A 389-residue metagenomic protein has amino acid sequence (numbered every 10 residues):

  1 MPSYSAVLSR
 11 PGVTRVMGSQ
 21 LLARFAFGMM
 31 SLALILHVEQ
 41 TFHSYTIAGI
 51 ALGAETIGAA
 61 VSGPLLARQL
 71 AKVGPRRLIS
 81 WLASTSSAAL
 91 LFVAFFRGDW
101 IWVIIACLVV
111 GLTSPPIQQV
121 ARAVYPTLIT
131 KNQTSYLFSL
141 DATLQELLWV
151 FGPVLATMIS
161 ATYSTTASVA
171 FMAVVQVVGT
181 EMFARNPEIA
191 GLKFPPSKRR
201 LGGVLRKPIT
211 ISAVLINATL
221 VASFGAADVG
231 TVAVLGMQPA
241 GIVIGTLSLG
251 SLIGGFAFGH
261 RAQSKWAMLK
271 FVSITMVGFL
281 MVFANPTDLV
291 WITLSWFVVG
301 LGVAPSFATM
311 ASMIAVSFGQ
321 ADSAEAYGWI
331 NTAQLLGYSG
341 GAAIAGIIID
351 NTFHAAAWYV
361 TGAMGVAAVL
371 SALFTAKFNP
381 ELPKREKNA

Functional and structural regions predicted by a protein language model:
P2-G58, V204-L247: Helix-loop boundary and gating motifs at the non-cytosolic
L34, P115-I129, P305-F318: Intracellular juxtamembrane helix-capping segments at the cytosolic ends of symmetry-related transmembrane helices
V61-P75, S160, I253-A267, I349: Helix-to-loop junctions at the C-terminal end of transmembrane segments in multipass secondary transporters
R77-L91, A170-A173, A267-M281, G362: Structural signature of the two symmetry-related core transmembrane helices
L108-L147: Cytoplasmic helix-loop-helix junction between adjacent transmembrane helices in 12-TM secondary transporters
A161-V174, I347-V366: A membrane-interface helix-boundary motif in multi-pass transporters
A267-M310: C-terminal transmembrane helical hairpin of 12-TM major facilitator-type secondary transporters
D322-F353: A late C-terminal transmembrane helix in Major Facilitator Superfamily
